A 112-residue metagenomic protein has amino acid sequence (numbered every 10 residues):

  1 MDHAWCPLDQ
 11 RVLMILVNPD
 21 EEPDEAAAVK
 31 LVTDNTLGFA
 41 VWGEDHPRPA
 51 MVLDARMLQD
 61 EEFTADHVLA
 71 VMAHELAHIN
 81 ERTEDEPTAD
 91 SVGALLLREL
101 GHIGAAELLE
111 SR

Functional and structural regions predicted by a protein language model:
M1-L31: A metal-dependent hydrolase signature that marks the N-terminal structural subdomain at the beginning of catalytic folds
V12, A28-K30, T36, S91 (+2 more regions): Acidic/proline-rich low-complexity IDRs
L16-E21, D54-R56, A73: Active-site-proximal beta-strand/loop segments in catalytic clefts of secreted hydrolases
E25-V68, L76-I79: Active-site scaffold of zinc-dependent metalloenzymes
E62-F63, T83-E84, A105: Alpha-helix boundary/capping segments in eukaryotic regulatory proteins
A65, L69, D85, A89: Hydrophobic (often cysteine-bearing) scaffold residues that line and stabilize catalytic clefts of nucleotide/cofactor
E75-T88, L95, L100-H102: Catalytic Zn2+-binding segment of zinc metalloproteases
H102-R112: Long, well-structured alpha-helical subdomains associated with metal-dependent extracellular/ecto-lumenal hydrolases
